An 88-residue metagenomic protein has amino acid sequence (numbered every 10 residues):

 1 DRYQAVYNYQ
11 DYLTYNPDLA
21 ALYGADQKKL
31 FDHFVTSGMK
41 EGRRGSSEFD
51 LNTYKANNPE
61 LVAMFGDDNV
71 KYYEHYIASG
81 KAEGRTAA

Functional and structural regions predicted by a protein language model:
D1-A88: Charge-rich, low-complexity intrinsically disordered regions
